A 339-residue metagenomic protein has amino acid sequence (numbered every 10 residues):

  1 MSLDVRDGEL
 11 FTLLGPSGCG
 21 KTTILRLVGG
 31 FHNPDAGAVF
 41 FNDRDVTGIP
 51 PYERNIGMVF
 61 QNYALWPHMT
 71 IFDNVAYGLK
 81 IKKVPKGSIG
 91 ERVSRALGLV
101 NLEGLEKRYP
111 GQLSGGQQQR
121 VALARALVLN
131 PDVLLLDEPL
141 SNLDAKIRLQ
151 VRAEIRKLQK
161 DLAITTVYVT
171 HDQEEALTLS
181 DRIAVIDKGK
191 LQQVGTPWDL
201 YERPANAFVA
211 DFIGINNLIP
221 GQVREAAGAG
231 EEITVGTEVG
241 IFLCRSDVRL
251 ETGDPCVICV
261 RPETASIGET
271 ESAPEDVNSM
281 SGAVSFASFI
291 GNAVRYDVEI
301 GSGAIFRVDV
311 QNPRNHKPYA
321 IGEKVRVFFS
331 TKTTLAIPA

Functional and structural regions predicted by a protein language model:
S2-D4, F40, F328: ABC ATPase nucleotide-binding domain
L10, I49-D211: ABC ATPase nucleotide-binding domains
L14-P16: The feature captures the beta-strand-to-loop junction immediately N-terminal to the Walker
T22-L25, V121: ABC ATPase nucleotide-binding domain helices that frame the ATP-binding cleft
G29: Helix-to-loop junction immediately C-terminal to a conserved catalytic motif
D35-A38, S88, K188, P220: Conserved coupling/switch loops of ABC nucleotide-binding domains, chiefly the family-specific signature
G37-D45: Conserved ABC transporter NBD signature motif
N216, A226-A339: Non-catalytic connector elements of ABC transporters
